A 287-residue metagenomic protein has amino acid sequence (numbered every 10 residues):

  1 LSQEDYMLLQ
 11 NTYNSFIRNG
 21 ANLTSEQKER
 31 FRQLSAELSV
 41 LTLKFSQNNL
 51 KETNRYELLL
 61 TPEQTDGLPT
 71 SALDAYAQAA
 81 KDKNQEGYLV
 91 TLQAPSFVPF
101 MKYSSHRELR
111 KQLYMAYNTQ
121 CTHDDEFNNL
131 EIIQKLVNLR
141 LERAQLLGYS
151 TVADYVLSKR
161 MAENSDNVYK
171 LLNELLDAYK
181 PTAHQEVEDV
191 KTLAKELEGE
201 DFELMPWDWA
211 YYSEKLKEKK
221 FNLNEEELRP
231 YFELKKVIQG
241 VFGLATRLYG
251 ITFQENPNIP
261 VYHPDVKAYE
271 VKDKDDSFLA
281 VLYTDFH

Functional and structural regions predicted by a protein language model:
Q3-E4, L8-L9, E37-V40, Q47 (+4 more regions): Active-site-proximal, well-structured secondary-structure segments within enzyme catalytic domains
E4-M7, A36, M101-S104, E108: Alpha-helix boundary/N-cap detector
D5-L43, N49: Extended, charged alpha-helical coiled-coil/arm scaffolds that mediate oligomerization and mechanical coupling in large
F16-I17, S96-F100, C121-E126, L157-V168 (+1 more regions): Second-shell loop/turn segments in exported
E26, Y88, A94, H123-F127 (+1 more regions): Substrate/cofactor-recognition hotspot
A94-V98, K102-R107, A268, F286: His/Glu-rich zincin catalytic helix
Y103-Q120, K159: Short, charge-rich amphipathic alpha-helices with coiled-coil/heptad character
L109, L113, D125, S150: Surface-exposed loop/turn segments and immediately adjacent short secondary-structure elements within folded domains
